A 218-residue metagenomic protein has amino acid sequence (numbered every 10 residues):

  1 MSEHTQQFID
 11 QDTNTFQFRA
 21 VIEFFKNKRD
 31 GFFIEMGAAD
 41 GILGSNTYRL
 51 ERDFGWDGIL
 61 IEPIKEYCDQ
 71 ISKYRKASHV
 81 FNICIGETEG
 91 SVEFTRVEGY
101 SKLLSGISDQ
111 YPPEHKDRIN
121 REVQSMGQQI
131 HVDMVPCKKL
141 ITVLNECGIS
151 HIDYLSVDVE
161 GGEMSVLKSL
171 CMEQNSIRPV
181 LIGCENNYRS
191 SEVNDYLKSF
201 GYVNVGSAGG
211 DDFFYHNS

Functional and structural regions predicted by a protein language model:
M1-S218: Phosphate/nucleotide-binding beta-alpha loop and adjacent structural elements of enzyme active sites
